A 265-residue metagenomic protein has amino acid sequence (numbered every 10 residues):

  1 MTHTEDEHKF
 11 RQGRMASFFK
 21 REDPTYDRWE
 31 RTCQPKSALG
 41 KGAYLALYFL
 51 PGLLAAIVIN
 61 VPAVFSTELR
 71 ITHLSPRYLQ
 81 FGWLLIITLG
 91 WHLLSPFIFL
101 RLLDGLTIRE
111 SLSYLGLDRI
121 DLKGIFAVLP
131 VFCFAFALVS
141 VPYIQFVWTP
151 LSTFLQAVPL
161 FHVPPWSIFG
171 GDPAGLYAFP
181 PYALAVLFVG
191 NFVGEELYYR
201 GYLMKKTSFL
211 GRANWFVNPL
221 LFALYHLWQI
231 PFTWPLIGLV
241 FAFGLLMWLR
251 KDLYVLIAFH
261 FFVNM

Functional and structural regions predicted by a protein language model:
M1-G124: N-terminal, membrane-interfacial amphipathic/helix-forming hydrophobic leader that caps and precedes the first
E7-F10, R14, H162-M265: Transmembrane helix-loop-helix hairpins at the membrane interface of multi-pass integral membrane proteins
G40-Y48, R77-T88, G124-L129, F179-L184 (+3 more regions): Residue-level signature of transmembrane alpha-helical entry/exit and packing/kink sites in multi-pass membrane
L53, I57, A137, V141 (+2 more regions): Short helix-kink/termination motifs in transmembrane helices of multi-pass secondary transporters
A63-R70, L102-S111, F146-L151, L155 (+4 more regions): Membrane-interfacial segments
E68-L79, R109-N191: Juxtamembrane helix-loop-helix connectors linking adjacent transmembrane helices in multi-pass membrane enzymes
S95-D104, V139-S140, F222, H226 (+1 more regions): Structural signal for membrane-spanning alpha-helices in multi-pass inner-membrane proteins, emphasizing helix cores
